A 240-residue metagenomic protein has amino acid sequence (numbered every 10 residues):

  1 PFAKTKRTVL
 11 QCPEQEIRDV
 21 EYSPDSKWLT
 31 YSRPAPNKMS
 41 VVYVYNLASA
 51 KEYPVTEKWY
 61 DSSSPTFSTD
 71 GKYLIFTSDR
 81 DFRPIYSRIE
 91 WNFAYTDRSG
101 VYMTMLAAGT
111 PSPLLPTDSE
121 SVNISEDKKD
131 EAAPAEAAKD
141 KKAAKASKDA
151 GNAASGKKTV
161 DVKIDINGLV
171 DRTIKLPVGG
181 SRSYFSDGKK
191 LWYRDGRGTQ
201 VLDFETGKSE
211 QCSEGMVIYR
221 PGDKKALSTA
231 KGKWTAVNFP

Functional and structural regions predicted by a protein language model:
P1-R18, R33-A35, V44-D61, D81-F82 (+3 more regions): Multi-bladed beta-propeller domains
C12-S32, E52-L74, R83, W91 (+2 more regions): Conserved beta-propeller blade repeats
K27-T30, V41-Y45: Extended alpha-solenoid helical-repeat scaffolds
P34, T77-T96, L106-G151: Short, conserved, GDST-rich strand-edge loop motifs in beta-rich repeat architectures
K38-Y43, R98-Y102, R197-L202, G232-P240: Structural motif
S68, Y95-R98: Short, solvent-exposed loop/helix junctions and linker helices that flank or host conserved functional motifs
S147-L169: Blade/loop signatures of beta-propeller domains
